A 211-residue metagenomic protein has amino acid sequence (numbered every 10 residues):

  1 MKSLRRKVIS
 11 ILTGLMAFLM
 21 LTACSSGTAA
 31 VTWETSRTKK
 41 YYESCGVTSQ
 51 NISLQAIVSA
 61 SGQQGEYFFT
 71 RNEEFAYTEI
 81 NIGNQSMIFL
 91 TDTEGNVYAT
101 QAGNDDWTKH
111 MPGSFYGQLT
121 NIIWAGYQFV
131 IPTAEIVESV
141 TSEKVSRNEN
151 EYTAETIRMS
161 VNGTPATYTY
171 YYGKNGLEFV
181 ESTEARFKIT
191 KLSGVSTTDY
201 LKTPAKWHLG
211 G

Functional and structural regions predicted by a protein language model:
M1-T22: Sec-dependent bacterial lipoprotein signal peptides
G14, A23-A29, S49, G62 (+8 more regions): N-terminal compositionally biased, intrinsically disordered segments and leader/signal-like regions
L19-F75, K144, T197-G211: N-terminal leader/targeting segments and the immediate start of mature chains
A30, E34, C45, Y98-T164: Flexible, processing/modification-adjacent segments and terminal tails in exported/periplasmic/extracellular proteins
E43-G46, E66-N72, I88-T91, E138-N148 (+1 more regions): Short, exposed beta-strand/loop patches in secreted or surface proteins that constitute
Q55-Q63, F75-N84, W124-I136, I157-T164 (+1 more regions): Short, solvent-exposed secondary-structure boundary motifs
F68-A125, F179, A185-T190: An acidic-aromatic
E79-M87, E143-G210: Gly/Pro-enriched, hydrophobic low-complexity segments that function as extracytoplasmic propeptides/linkers
